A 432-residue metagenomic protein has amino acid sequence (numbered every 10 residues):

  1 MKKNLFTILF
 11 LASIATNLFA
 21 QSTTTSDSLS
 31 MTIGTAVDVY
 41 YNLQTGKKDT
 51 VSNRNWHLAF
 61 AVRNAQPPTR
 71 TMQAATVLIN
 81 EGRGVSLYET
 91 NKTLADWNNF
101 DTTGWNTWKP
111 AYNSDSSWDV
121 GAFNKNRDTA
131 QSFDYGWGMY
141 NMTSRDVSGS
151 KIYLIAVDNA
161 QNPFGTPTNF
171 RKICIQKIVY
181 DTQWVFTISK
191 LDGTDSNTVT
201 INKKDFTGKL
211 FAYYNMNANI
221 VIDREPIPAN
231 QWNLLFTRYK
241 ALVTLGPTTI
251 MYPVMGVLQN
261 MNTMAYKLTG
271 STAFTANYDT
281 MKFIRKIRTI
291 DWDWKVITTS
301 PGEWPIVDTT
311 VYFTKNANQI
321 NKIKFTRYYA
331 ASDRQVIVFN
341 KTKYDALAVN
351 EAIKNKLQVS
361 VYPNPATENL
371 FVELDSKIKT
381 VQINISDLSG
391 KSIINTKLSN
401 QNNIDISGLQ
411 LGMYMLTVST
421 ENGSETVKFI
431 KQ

Functional and structural regions predicted by a protein language model:
N4-I14: Sec-dependent N-terminal signal peptides
T16-A20: Sec/Tat signal peptide C-region and signal peptidase I cleavage site
Q21-A346: Surface-exposed, beta-sheet-biased, low-hydrophobicity segments with strongly acidic/polar composition
T342-Y362, S376-K377, K391-S392: Residue-level detector of functionally pivotal "anchor" positions at catalytic/ligand-binding pockets or at interdomain
N364-F371: Short coil/turn motif common to extracellular beta-sandwich-like domains
F371, K391, K397-G423: Short, surface-exposed loop/turn motifs with a glycine/proline- and acidic-biased composition
K379-Q382: Short beta-strand/loop motifs in extracellular/secreted proteins, especially within beta-sandwich accessory domains
E425-K431: Edge beta-strands of extracellular beta-sandwich domains
